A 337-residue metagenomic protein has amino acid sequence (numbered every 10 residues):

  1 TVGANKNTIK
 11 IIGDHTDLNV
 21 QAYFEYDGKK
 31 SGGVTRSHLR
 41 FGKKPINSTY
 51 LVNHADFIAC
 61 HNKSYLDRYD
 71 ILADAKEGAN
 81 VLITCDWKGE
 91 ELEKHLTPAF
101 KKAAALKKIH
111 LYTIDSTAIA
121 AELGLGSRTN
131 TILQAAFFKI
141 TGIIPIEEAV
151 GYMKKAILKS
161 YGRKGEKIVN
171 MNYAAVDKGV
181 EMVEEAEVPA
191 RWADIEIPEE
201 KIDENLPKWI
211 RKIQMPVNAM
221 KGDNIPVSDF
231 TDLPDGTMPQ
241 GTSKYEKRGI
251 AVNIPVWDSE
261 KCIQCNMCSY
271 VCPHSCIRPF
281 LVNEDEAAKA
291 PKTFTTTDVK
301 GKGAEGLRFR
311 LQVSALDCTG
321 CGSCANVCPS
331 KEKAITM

Functional and structural regions predicted by a protein language model:
T1-A219, A287-P291: Active-site cofactor/cluster-binding pocket
V150, G162-D317, A325-M337: Ferredoxin-type iron-sulfur electron-transfer modules and their immediate structural context
G322: Catalytic nucleotidyl-transfer cores of nucleotide-processing enzymes
